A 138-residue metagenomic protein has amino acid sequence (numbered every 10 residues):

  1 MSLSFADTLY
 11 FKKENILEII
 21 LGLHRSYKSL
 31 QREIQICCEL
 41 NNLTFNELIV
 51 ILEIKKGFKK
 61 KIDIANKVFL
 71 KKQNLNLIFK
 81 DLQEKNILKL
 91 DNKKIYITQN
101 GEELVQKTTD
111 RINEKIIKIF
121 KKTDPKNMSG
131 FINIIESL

Functional and structural regions predicted by a protein language model:
M1-F11, K121, P125-L138: C-terminal regulatory/oligomerization modules of transcriptional regulators
M1-N41, N86-I87, K94-I97, E103: N-terminal leader segment of winged-helix/HTH proteins
E14, F45, F69, Q73 (+2 more regions): Residues at secondary-structure transition points
R32-N74: N-terminal helix-turn-helix DNA-binding core of bacterial DNA-binding proteins
L52-K56, T109, E136: Short, locally clustered residues in the helix-turn-helix/winged-helix DNA-binding domain
K80-N133: Charged, amphipathic alpha-helical coiled-coil/dimerization segments
